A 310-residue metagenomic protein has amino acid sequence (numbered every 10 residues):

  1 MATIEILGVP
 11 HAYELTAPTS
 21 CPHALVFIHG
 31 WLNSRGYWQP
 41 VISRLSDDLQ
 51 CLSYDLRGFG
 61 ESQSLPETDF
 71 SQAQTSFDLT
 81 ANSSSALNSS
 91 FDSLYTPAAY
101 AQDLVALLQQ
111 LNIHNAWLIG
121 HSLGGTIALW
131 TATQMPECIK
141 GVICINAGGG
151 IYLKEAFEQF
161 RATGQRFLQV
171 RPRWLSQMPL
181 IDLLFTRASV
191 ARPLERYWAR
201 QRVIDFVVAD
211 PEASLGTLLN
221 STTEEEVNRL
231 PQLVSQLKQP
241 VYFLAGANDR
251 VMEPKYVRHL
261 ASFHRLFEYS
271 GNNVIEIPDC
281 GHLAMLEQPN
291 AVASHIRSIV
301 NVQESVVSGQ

Functional and structural regions predicted by a protein language model:
I6-T16: A short loop-to-beta-strand scaffold at the N-terminal edge of the catalytic core in hydrolase folds
V9, S43, S53-I119, S294: Active-site loop/oxyanion-hole signature of alpha/beta-hydrolase fold enzymes
G30-P40, C51: Serine-hydrolase catalytic-loop signature spanning alpha/beta hydrolases and amidase-signature enzymes
G120, G124, A128: Gly/Ala-rich beta-loop-alpha elbow adjacent to hydrolase catalytic centers
T133, K140-R173: Flexible "cap/lid" loop of the alpha/beta hydrolase fold
K154-A156, L175-Q236: Conserved alpha/beta-hydrolase catalytic His-Asp/Glu region
Q236-C280: Conserved loop-alpha-helix segment in the C-terminal half of the alpha/beta-hydrolase fold that carries the catalytic
C280-P289, A293: Catalytic histidine-centered segment of alpha/beta-hydrolase-like enzymes
